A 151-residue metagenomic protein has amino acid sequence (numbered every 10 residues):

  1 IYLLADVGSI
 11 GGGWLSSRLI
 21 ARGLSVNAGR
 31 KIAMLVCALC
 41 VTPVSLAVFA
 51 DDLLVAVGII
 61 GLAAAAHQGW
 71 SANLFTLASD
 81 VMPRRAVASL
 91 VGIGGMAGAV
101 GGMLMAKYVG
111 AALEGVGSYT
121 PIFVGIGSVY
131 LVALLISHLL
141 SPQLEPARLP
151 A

Functional and structural regions predicted by a protein language model:
I1-I20: Transmembrane alpha-helices of Major Facilitator/SLC transporters
L3, G61, A65, G92-V100 (+1 more regions): Transmembrane alpha-helical cores of Major Facilitator Superfamily
G8, G12, G101-M105, I136: Discrete transmembrane alpha-helix packing/kink hotspots characteristic of Major Facilitator Superfamily-like secondary
L15-S16, I20, Y108-G117: Interfacial helix-cap and linker-helix signal at transmembrane-aqueous boundaries of multi-pass secondary transporters
N27-L74: C-terminal transmembrane helical hairpin of 12-TM major facilitator-type secondary transporters
T42-A50, V124-A151: Multi-pass alpha-helical transporter architecture, strongest for 12-TM Major Facilitator/SLC carriers used
N73-V81: Intracellular helix-loop hinge segments at the cytoplasmic ends of transmembrane helices in 12-TM rocker-switch-type
R84-I93: Loop-to-transmembrane helix entry/capping segments in MFS-fold secondary transporters and related SLC/MFSD carriers
